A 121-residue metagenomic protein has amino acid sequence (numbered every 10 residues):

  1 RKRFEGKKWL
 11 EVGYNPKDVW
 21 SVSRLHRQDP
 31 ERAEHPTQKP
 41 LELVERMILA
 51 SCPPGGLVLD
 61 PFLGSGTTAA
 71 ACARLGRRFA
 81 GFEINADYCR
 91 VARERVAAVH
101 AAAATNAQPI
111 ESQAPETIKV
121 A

Functional and structural regions predicted by a protein language model:
R1-A121: Class I S-adenosyl-L-methionine
